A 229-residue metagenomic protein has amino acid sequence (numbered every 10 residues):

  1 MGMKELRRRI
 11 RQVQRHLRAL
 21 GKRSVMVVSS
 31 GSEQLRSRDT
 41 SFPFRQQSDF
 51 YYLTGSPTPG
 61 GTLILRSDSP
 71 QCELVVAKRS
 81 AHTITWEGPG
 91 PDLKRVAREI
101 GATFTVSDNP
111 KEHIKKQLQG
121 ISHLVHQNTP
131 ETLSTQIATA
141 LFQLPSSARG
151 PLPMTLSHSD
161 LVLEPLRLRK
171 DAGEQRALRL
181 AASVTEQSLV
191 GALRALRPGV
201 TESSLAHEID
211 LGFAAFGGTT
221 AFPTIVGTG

Functional and structural regions predicted by a protein language model:
M1-Q187: A composition/biophysics-driven feature that prefers long, compositionally simple stretches
L20-R38, S183-G229: Active-site cores enriched in adjacent His and Asp/Glu residues with nearby glycine-rich loops that coordinate divalent
